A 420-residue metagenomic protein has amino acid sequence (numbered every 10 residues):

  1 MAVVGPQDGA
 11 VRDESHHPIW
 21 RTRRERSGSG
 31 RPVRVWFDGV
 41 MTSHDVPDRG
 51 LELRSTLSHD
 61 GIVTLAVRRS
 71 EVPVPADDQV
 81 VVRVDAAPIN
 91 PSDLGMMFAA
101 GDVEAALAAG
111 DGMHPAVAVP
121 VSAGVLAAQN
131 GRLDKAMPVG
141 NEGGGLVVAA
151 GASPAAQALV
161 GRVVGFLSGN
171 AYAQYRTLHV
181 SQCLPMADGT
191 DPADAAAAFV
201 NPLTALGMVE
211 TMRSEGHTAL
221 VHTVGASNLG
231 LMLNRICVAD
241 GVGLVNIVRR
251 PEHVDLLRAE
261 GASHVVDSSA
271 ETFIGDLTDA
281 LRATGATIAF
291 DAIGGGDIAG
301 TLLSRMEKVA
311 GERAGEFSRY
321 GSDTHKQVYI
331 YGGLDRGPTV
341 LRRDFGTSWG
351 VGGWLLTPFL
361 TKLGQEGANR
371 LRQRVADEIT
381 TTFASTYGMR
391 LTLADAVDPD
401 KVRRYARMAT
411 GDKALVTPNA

Functional and structural regions predicted by a protein language model:
M1-H16: Extreme N-terminal basic, low-complexity initiation segments that serve as generic localization/processing leaders
F37, S43-D48, L303, V309-A314 (+1 more regions): C-terminal hydrophobic helical "lid"/dimerization subdomain of Rossmann-like NAD(P)H-dependent oxidoreductases
V72-P88, A100-S168: Glycine-rich beta-strand-centered segment in the early N-terminal region that forms part of a ligand/cofactor-binding
L159, A198-E271: Mid-domain Rossmann-like dinucleotide-binding core that forms the NAD(H)/NADP(H) cofactor-binding site
S168-S181: A structural motif shared across PLP-dependent enzymes of the aminotransferase-like
A239-F317, G367: Adenosine-nucleotide cofactor-binding segment
I274-T278, R282-A283, G332-R390: C-terminal substrate-binding/catalytic core of Rossmann-like NAD(P)-dependent dehydrogenases/reductases
